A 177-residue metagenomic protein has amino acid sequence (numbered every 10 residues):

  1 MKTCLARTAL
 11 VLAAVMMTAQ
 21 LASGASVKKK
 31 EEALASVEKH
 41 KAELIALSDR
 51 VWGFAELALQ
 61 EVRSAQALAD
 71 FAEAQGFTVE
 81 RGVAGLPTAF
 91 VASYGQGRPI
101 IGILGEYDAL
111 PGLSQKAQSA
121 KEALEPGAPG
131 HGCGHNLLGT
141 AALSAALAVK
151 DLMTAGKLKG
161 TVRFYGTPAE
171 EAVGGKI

Functional and structural regions predicted by a protein language model:
M1-L10: Bacterial N-terminal signal peptides that target proteins for export
C4-L5, V15-M16, E125: Hydrophobic alpha-helical context, especially transmembrane and signal-peptide helices
A9-Q20: Bacterial N-terminal signal peptides
L21-A25: Signal peptide processing junction and immediate N-terminal pro/mature segment of secreted/exported proteins
S26-H131, T140-T161: Acidic/His- and Gly-rich active-site-bordering loop/insert found across diverse amide/peptide-bond hydrolases
L138-A142, V173-G175: Short glycine/serine/threonine-rich phosphate/pyrophosphate-binding segments that cradle anionic phosphate groups
T154-I177: Fold-level recognition of mixed alpha/beta catalytic cores in primary-metabolism enzymes, strongest
